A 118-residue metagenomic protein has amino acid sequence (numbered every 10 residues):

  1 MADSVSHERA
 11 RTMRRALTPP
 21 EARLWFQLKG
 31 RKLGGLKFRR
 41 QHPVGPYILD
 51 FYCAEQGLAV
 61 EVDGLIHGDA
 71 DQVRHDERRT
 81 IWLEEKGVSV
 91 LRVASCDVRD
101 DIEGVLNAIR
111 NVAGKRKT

Functional and structural regions predicted by a protein language model:
M1-T118: Nucleic-acid endo/exonuclease domains
